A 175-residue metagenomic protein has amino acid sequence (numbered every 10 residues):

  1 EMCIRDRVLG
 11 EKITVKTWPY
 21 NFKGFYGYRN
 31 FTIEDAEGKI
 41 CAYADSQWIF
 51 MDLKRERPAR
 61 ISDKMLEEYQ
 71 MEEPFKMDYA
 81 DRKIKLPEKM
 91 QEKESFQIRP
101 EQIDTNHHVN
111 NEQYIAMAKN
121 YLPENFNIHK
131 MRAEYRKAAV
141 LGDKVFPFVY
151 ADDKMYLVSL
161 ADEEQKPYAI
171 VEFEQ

Functional and structural regions predicted by a protein language model:
M2-I4: Short, small-residue-biased leader/transition segments that mark boundaries at the very start of proteins
V8-K85, A139-D143, Y150-Q175: HotDog/MaoC-like acyl-thioester-processing domains
M90, E94-E174: Acidic/His-leaning functional-site neighborhoods
